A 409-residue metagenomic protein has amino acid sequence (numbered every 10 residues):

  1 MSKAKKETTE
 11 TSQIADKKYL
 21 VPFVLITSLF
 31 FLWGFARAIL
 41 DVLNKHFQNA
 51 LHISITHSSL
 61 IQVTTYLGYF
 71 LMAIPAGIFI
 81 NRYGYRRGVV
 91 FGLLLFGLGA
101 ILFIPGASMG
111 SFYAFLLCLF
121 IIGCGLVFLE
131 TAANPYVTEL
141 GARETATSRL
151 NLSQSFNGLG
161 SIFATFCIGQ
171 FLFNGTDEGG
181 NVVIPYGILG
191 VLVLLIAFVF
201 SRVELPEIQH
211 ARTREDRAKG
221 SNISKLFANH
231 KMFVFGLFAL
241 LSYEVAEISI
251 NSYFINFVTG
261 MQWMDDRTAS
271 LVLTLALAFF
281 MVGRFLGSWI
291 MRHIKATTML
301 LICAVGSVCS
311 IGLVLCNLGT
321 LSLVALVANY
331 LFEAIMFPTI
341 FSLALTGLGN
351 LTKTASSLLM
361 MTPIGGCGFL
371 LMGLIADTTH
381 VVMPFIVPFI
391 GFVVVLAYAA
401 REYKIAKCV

Functional and structural regions predicted by a protein language model:
M1-L29, W33, K225: Cytosolic juxtamembrane N-terminal segment immediately preceding the first transmembrane helix of multi-pass
V21-L51, A133-N134, I250-I255: Extracytoplasmic
L40-D41, T165, L226-T274: Extracytoplasmic gate region of multi-pass secondary transporters
L60-I78, T274-L286: Central cavity-lining transmembrane alpha-helices of secondary-active solute carriers, predominantly the Major
L94-M109, V305-L318: C-terminal ends and interior cores of transmembrane alpha-helices in multi-pass membrane transporters/permeases
F112-L129, L321-M336: Hydrophobic core of transmembrane alpha-helices in multi-pass small-molecule transporters, especially MFS/SLC-type
F128-A142, A334-G349, A355: Intracellular juxtamembrane helix-capping segments at the cytosolic ends of symmetry-related transmembrane helices
R143-E144, R149-E204: Helix-loop-helix hairpin linking two adjacent transmembrane segments in secondary transporters
